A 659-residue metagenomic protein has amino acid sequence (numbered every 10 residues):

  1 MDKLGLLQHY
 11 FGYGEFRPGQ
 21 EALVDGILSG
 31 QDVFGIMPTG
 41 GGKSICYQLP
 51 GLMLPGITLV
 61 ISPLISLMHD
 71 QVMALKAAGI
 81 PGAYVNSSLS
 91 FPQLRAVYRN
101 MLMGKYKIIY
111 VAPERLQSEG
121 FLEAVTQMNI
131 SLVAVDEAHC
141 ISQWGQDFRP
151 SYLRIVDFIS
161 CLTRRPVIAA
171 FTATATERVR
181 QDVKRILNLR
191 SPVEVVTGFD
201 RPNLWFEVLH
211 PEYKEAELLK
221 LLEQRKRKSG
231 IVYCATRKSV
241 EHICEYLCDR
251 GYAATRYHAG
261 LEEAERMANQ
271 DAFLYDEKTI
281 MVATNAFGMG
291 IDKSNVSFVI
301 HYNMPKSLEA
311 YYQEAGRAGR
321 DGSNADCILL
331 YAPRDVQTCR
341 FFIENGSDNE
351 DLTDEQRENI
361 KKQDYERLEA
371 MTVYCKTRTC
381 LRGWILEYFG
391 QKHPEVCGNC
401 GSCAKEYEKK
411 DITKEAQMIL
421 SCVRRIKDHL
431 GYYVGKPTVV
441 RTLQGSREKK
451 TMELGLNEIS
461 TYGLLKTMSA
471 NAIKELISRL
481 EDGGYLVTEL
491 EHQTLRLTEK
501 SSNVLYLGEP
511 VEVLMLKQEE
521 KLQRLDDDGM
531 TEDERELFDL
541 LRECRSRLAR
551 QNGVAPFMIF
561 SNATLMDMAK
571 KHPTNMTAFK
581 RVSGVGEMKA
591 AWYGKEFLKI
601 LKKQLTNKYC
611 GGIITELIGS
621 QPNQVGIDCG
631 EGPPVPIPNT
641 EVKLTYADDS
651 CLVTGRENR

Functional and structural regions predicted by a protein language model:
L4-Y10, G14-P18, A22-S44, G51-L54 (+4 more regions): Helicase motor core with emphasis on the C-terminal RecA-like subdomain
I27, L222, F273, C375 (+2 more regions): Short helix-to-turn junction characteristic of helix-turn-helix DNA-binding domains, especially the helix
T338, N349-T353, Q363-Y365, L381-G383 (+1 more regions): Accessory DNA-binding and partner-docking regions appended to nucleic-acid-acting proteins, especially the terminal
N359-F389: Short, charged low-complexity linear segments at domain edges
H393-V396, P622, L644: Residue-level signal for mature regions of secreted extracellular proteins and peptides
G611-G630: N-terminal, intrinsically disordered charge-dense segments
